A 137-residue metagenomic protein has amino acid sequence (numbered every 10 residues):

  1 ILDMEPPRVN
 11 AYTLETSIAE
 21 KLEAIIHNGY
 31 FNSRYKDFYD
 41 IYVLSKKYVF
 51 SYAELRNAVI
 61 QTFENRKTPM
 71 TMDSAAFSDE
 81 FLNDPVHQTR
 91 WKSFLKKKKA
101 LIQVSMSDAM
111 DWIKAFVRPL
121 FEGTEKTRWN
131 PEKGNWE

Functional and structural regions predicted by a protein language model:
I1-E137: Structured mid-to-C-terminal alpha-helical surface segments
